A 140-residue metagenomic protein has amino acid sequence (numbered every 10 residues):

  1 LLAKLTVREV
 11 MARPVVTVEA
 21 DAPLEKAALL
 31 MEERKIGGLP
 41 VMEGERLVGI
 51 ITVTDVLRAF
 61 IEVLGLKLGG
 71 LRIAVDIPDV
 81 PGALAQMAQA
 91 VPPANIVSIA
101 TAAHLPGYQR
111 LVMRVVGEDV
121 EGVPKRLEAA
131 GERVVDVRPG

Functional and structural regions predicted by a protein language model:
L1-L29, V41-M42, L47-V48, R72-V80 (+1 more regions): Bateman/CBS regulatory modules and CBS-like beta-alpha motifs in cytosolic regions of diverse proteins
T17-K35, V41-M42, F60, L84-P93 (+2 more regions): The conserved cystathionine-beta-synthase
G37, M42, V48-V56: Short hydrophobic beta-strand motif reused across regulatory alpha/beta modules
L57-G140: A conserved regulatory-domain signal marking ACT and ACT-like small-molecule sensing domains and adjacent regulatory
